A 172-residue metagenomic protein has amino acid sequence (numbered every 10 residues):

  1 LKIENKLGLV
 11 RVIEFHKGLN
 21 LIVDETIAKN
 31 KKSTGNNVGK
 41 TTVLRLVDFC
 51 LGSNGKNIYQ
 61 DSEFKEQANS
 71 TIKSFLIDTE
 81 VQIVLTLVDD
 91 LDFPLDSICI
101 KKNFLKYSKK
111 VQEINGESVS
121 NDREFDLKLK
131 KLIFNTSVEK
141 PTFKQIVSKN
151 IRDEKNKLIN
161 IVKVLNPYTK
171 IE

Functional and structural regions predicted by a protein language model:
L1-I98: Extreme N-terminal "head/tail" segments of very large remodeling/mechanoenzyme assemblies
E4, E14, E25, E63-E66 (+9 more regions): Glutamate identity and glutamate-enriched acidic tracts
K101-I171: Glycine-rich phosphate-binding loops of NTPases
